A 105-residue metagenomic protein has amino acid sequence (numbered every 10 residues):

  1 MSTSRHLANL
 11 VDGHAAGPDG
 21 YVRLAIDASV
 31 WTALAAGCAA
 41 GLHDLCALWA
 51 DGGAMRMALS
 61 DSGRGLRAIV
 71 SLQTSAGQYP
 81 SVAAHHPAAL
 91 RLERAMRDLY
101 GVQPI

Functional and structural regions predicted by a protein language model:
M1-I105: Terminal low-complexity/charged segments
